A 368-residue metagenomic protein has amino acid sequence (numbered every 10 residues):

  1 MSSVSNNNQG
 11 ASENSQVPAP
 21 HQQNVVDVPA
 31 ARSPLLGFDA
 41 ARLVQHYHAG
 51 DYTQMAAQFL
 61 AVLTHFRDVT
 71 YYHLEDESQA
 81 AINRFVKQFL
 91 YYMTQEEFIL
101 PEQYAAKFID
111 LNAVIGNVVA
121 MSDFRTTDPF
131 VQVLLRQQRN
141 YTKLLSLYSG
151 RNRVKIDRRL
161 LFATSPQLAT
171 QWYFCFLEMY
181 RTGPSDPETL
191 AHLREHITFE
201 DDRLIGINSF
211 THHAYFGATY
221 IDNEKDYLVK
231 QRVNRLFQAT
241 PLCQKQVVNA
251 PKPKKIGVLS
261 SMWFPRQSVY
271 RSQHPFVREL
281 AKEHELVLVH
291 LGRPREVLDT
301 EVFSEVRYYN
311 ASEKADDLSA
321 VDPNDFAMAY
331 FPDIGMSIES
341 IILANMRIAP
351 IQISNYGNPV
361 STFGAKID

Functional and structural regions predicted by a protein language model:
M1-A11: N-terminal acidic, proline/glycine-rich, low-complexity intrinsically disordered segments
G10, S15-K255: Non-catalytic membrane-proximal stalk/linker segments that position and tether the catalytic domains
H212-V229, A349-D368: Active-site-proximal region of nucleotide-activated glycan assembly enzymes, centered on histidine/acidic-rich loops
K245-F363: Conserved nucleotide-cofactor-binding alpha/beta core module
